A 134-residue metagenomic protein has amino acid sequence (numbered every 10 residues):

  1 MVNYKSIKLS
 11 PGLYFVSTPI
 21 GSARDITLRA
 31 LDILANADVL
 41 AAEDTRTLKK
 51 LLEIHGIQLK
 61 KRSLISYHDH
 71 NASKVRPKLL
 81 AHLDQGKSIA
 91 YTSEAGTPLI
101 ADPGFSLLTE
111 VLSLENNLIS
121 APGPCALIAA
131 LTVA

Functional and structural regions predicted by a protein language model:
M1-D69: Glycine-rich, flexible N-terminal cofactor/catalytic loop recognition
P19, D69-A72, G96-T97, G123-P124: Short beta->alpha junction loops/turns
D25, H70, K74-P77, D102 (+1 more regions): Residues at secondary-structure transition points
R29-L31, H55-I57, L79-A81, P103-L108 (+1 more regions): Short, glycine/charged-enriched secondary-structure capping and boundary segments
T47, V75-K78, A126-A129: Well-ordered alpha-helical segments embedded in enzymatic catalytic cores
L51-L52, H70, I100, A129: Short secondary-structure boundary/hinge segments and terminal tails
L52-E53, H68-D84: Short, structured surface patches at the beginning of a domain
D84-A134: Short glycine-cluster motifs
